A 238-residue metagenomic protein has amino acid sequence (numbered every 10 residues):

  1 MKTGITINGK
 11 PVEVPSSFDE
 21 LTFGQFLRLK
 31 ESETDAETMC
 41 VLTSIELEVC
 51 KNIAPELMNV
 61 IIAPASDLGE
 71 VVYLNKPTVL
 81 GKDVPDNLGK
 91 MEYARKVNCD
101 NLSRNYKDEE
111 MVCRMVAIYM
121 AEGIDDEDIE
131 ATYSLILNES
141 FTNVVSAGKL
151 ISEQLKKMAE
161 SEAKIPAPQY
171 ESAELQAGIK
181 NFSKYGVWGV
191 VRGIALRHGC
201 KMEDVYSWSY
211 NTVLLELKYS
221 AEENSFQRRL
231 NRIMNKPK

Functional and structural regions predicted by a protein language model:
M1-K238: An amphipathic, hydrophobic-aromatic interaction surface with interspersed Lys/Arg that forms lipid/phosphate-bearing
